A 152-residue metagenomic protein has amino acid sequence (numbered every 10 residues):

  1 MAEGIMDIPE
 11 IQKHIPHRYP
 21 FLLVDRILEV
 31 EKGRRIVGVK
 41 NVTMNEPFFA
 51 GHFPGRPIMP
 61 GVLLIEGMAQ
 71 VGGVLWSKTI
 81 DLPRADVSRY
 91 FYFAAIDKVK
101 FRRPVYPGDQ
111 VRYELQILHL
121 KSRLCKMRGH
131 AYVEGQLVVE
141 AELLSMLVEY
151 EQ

Functional and structural regions predicted by a protein language model:
M1-E10, E46: Single-stranded RNA-binding regions, centering on S1/OB-family and related RNA-binding modules
A2-I5, G73-R112, V138-E140, S145-M146: Hydrophobic beta-strand-centered segment that forms part of the acyl-chain substrate-binding groove
E3, P16, K32, V105-D109 (+1 more regions): HotDog/MaoC-like acyl-thioester-processing domains
M6-R18, D86: Short aromatic-glycine motifs in intrinsically disordered, low-complexity regions
Q12, G55, F101-R103: Beta-strand-rich interaction surfaces with strong enrichment in secreted/lumenal proteins
Y19-M59, L64: Catalytic strand-loop segment that frames the active site of acyl-thioester-processing enzymes
L23-R26, A95, K100, E114-Q116 (+2 more regions): Residues located in well-ordered beta-strands
H52-D86: Helix-adjacent hinge/juxtasegments
